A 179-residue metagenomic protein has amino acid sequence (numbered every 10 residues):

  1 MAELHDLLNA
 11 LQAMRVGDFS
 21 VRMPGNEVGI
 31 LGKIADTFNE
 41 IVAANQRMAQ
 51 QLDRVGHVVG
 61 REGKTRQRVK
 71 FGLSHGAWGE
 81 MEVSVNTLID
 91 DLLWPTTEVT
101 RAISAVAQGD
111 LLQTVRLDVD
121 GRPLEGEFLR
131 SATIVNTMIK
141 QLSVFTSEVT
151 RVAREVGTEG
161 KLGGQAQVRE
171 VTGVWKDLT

Functional and structural regions predicted by a protein language model:
M1-T179: Polar/charged heptad-repeat coiled-coil helices used as signal-transmission/dimerization stalks
